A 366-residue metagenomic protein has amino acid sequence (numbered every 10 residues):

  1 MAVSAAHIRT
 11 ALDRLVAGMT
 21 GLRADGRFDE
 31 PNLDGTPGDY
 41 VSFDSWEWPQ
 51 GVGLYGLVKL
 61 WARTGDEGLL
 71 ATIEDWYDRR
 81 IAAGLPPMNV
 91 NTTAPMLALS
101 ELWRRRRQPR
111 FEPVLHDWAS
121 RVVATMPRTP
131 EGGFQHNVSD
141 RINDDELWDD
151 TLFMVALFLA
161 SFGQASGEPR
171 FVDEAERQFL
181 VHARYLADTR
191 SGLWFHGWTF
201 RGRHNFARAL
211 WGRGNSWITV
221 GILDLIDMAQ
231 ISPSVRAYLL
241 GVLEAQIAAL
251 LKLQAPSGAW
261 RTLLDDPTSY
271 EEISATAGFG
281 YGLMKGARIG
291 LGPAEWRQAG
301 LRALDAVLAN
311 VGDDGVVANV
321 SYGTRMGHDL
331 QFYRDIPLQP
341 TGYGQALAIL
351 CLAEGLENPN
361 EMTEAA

Functional and structural regions predicted by a protein language model:
S4-P49, R63, E67-G68, R79 (+8 more regions): CBM-like carbohydrate-recognition segments
M19, L60, I73-W76, R80 (+12 more regions): Alpha-helical solenoid scaffolds that mediate protein-protein interactions, centered on TPR/SEL1-like repeats but also
G56-T64: A short, Lys/Arg-enriched amphipathic alpha-helix followed by its capping loop at the start of a domain
L70-T72, A82-T199, H204-R208, D314: Extended ligand-binding groove/face enriched in aromatic
D149-F153, L157-T262, S269-G280, A294-Y322 (+1 more regions): Extended ligand-binding clefts on enzyme/binding-domain cores
